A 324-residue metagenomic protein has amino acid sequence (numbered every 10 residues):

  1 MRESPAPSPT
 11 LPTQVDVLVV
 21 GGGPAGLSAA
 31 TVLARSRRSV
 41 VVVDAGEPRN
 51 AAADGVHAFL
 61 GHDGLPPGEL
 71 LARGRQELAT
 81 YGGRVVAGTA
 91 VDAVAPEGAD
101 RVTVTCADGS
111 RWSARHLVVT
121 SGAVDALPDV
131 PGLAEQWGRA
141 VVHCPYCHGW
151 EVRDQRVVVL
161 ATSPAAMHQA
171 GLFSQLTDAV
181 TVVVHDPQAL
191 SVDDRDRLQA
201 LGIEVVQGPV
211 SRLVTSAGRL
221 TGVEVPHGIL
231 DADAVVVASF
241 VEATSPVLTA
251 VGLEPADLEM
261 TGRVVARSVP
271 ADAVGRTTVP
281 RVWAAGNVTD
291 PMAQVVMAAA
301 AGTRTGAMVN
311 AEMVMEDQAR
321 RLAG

Functional and structural regions predicted by a protein language model:
M1-V17, V85-Q155, G222, A234 (+1 more regions): FAD-binding core/adjacent interface of flavoenzyme oxidoreductases
P9, V15-E69, Q155, A165-Q188: Beta1-alpha1 glycine-rich phosphate/pyrophosphate-binding loop at the start of Rossmann-like nucleotide-binding domains
G21, T120-G122, L127-D129, L160 (+4 more regions): Short, well-ordered coil/turn residues at beta-beta hairpins and beta-strand->alpha-helix junctions within
A29-T31, M167-Q169, A285-G324: A conserved FAD-binding loop/helix module that cradles the flavin
R35, S39, A45-E47, D54-T80 (+2 more regions): N-terminal glycine-rich dinucleotide-binding loop that anchors FAD/FMN and/or NAD(P) in oxidoreductases
A72-C106, R111-A114, T177-S268, A311-G324: A Rossmann-like FAD-binding core segment of flavoenzymes
E135-E151, V241-V296: FAD-site-proximal beta/loop scaffold in flavoenzymes
R139-Y146, R156-Q169, L190-V192: Active-site glycine-rich loop that binds ribose-phosphate moieties when present
